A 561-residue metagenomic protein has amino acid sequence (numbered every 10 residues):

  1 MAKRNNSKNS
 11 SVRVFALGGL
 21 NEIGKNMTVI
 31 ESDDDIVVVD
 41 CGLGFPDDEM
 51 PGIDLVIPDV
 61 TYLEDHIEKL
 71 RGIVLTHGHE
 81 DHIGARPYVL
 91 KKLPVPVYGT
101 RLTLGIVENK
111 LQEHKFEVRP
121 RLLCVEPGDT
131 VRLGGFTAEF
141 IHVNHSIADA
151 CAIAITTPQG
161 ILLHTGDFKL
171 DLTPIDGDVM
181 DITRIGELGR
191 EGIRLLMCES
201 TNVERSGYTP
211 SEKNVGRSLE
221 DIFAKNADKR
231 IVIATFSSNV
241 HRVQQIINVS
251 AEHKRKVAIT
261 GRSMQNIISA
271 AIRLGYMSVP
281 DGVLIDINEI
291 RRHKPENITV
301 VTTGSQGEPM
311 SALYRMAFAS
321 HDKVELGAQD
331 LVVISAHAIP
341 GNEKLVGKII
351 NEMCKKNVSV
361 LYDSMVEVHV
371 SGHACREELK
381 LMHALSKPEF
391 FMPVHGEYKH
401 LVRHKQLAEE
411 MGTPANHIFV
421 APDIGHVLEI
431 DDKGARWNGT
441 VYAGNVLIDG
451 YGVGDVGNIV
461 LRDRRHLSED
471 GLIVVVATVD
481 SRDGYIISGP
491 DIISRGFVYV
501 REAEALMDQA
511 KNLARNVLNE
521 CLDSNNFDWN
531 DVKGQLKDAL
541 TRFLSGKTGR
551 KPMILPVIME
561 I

Functional and structural regions predicted by a protein language model:
A2-V74, H79-H293, S311-E325, K344-K348: His/Asp/Glu-rich metal-coordinating catalytic cores of metallo-dependent phosphodiesterases/hydrolases acting on
L20, G44-D48, G52, K69-L70 (+6 more regions): A glycine- and charged-residue-rich anion-binding loop/surface
L111, A408, L544: Conserved hydrophobic residues forming the short capping helix/wall of the S-adenosyl-L-methionine
C124-V125, V301, L555-M559: Extended hydrophobic secondary-structure segments that form protein cores and membrane-embedded regions
E126, P422-I424, R550-I554: Short Gly/Ser/Thr- and Asp/Glu-enriched loop/turn motifs at secondary-structure junctions
R205-S335, I339-M507, L513-N525, K533: Hard-cation-handling environments
N525-I561: C-terminal tails and terminal domains of large nucleic-acid-associated and other macromolecular-machine proteins
